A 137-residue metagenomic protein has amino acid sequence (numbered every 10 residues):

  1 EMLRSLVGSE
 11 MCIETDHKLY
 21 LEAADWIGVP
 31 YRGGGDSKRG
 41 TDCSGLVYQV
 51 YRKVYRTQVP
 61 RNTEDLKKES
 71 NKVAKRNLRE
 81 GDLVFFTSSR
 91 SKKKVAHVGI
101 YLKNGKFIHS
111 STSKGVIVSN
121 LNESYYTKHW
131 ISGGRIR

Functional and structural regions predicted by a protein language model:
E1-G8, C12: Single conserved hydrophobic/aromatic residue that forms the stacking wall/gate of nucleotide- or nucleobase-binding
S9-E10, V29-E80: Catalytic cysteine-centered active-site loop
H17-Y20, A24, S44-Y48, L78 (+1 more regions): Extracytoplasmic/secreted envelope proteins and their assembly/folding machinery, especially bacterial periplasmic
T57-I117, E123: ...with weaker cross-activation on analogous glycine-rich loops/strands in unrelated enzymes
N122-I136: Short, low-complexity, Pro/Ser/Thr/Gly-rich segments in the mature regions of secreted, periplasmic
